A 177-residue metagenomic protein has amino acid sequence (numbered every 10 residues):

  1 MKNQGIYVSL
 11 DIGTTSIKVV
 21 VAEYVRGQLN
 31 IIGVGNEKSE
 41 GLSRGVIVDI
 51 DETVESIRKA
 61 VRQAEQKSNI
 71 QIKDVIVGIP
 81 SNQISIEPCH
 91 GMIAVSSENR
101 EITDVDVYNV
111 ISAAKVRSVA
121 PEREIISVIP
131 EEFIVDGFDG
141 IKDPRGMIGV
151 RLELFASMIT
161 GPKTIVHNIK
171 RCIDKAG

Functional and structural regions predicted by a protein language model:
M1-S16, V20-G177: Nucleotide/phosphate-binding catalytic cleft detector across ATP-hydrolyzing and phosphate-transferring enzymes
